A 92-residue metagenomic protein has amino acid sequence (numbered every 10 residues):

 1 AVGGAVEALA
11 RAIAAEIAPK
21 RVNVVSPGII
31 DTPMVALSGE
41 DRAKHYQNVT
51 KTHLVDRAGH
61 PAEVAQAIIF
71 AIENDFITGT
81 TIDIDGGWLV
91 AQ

Functional and structural regions predicted by a protein language model:
V2-G3, A10: Active-site helix of classical SDR
L9-A10, A67: Hydrophobic positions on the long internal alpha-helix of Rossmann-like NAD(P)-dependent oxidoreductase domains
R11, A15-E16: Alpha-helical segment proximal to the catalytic Tyr-Lys
A18-R21, T78-G79: Short, small/polar-rich loop/turn modules that mediate ligand/substrate recognition or access, typified
R21-D31, D83-D85: Conserved SDR Rossmann-fold cofactor-binding beta-strand/turn motif
V24, A43-Y46, V55-A65: Conserved loop-to-helix N-cap of the C-terminal "lid" that shapes the substrate pocket in Rossmann-like
I29-T52, Q92: A glycine/serine/threonine-rich, flexible loop-to-helix segment that serves as the NAD(P) cofactor-binding "lid"
H60-I84, L89: C-terminal substrate-recognition "lid" of short-chain dehydrogenase/reductases
